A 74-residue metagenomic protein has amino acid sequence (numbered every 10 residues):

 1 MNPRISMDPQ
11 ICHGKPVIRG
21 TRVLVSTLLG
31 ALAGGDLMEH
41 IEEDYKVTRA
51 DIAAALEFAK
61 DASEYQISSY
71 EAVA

Functional and structural regions predicted by a protein language model:
N2-R22, Y70-E71: Short, Lys/Arg-enriched anionic-surface-contact patches
L24-T27, A31-A74: Long, charge-rich, low-complexity alpha-helical segments
